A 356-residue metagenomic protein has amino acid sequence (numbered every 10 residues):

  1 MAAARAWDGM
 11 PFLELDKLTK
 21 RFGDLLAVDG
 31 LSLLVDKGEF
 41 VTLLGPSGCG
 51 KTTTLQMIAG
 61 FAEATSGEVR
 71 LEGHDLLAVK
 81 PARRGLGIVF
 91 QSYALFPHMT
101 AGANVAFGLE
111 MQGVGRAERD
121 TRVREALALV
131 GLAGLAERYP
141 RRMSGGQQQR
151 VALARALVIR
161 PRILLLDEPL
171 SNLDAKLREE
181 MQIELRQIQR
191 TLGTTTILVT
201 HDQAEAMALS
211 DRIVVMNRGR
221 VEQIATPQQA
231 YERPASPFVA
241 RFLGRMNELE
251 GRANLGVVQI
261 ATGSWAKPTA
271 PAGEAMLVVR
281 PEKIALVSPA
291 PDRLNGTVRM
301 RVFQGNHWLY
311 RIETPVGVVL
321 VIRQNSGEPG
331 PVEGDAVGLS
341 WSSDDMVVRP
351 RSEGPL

Functional and structural regions predicted by a protein language model:
E14, L34, R70, G338-S340: ABC ATPase nucleotide-binding domain
F40, P81-G87, Q91-F238: ABC ATPase nucleotide-binding domains
L44-P46: The feature captures the beta-strand-to-loop junction immediately N-terminal to the Walker
T52-L55, V151: ABC ATPase nucleotide-binding domain helices that frame the ATP-binding cleft
A59: Helix-to-loop junction immediately C-terminal to a conserved catalytic motif
G67-D75: Conserved ABC transporter NBD signature motif
M246, G256-L356: Non-catalytic connector elements of ABC transporters
